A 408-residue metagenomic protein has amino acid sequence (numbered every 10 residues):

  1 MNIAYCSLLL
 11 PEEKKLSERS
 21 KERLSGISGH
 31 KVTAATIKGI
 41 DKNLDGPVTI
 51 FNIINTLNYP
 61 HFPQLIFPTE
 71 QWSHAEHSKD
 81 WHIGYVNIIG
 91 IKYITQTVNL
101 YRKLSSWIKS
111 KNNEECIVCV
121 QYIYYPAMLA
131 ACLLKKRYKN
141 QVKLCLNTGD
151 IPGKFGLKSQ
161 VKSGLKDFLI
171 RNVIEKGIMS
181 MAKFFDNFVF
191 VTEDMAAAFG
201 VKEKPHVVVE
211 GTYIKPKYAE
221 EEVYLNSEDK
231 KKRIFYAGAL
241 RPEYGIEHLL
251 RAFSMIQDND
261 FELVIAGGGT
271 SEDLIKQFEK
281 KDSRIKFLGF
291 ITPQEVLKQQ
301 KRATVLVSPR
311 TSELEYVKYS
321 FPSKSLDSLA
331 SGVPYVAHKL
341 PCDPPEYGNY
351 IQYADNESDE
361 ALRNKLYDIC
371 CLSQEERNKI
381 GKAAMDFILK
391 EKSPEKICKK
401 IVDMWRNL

Functional and structural regions predicted by a protein language model:
M1-E70, E114, R251-I256, L340: N-terminal subdomain of nucleotide-sugar transferases
A4-C6, L225-F253, L263-V264: Conserved donor-binding/catalytic core segment of Leloir-type glycosyltransferases
Y101-S105, P126-L129, L133-R137, L146 (+2 more regions): Membrane-proximal helix-turn-helix segments that form the acceptor-binding/catalytic region of lipid-linked
F168-R171, E175-E221: Donor nucleotide-sugar binding/catalytic pocket of nucleotide-sugar-dependent glycosyltransferases
L274-V305: Nucleotide-activated donor-binding/catalytic signature segment of Leloir-type glycosyltransferases, i.e., the conserved
Q300-K318, V333: Acidic donor-binding loop of glycosyltransferase active sites
I351-E360, Y367-Q374: Conserved acidic donor-binding segment of nucleotide-sugar-dependent glycosyltransferases
E375-E391, D403: A short, well-ordered alpha-helix in the C-terminal region of glycosyltransferases
